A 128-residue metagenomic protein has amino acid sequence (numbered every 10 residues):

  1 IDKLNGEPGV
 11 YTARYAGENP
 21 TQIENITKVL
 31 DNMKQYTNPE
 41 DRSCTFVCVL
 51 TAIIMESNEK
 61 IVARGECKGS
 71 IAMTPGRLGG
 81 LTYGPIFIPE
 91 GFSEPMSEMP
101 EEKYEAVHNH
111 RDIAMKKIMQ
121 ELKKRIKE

Functional and structural regions predicted by a protein language model:
I1-E128: Anionic-ligand binding patches
